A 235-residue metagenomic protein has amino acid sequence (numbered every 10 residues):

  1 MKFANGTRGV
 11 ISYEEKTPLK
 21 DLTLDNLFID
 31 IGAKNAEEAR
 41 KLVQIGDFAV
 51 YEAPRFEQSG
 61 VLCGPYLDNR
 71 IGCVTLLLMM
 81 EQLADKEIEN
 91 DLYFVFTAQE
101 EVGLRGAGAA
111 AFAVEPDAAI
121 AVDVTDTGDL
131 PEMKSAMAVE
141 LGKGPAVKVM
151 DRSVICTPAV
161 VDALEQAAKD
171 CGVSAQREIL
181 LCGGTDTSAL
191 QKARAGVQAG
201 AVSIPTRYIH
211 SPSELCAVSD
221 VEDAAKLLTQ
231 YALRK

Functional and structural regions predicted by a protein language model:
M1-K235: N-terminal hydrophobic/helix-forming segments and targeting peptides
